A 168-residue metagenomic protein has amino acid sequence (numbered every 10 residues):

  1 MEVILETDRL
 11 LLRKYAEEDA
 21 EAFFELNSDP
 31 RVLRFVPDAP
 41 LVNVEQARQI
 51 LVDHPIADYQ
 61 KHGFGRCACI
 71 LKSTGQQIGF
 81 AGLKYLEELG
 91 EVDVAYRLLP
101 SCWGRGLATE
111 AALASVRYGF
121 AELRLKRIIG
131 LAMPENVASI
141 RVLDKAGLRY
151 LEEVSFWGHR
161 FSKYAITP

Functional and structural regions predicted by a protein language model:
M1-F35, R66-P168: Acyl-donor (CoA/ACP) binding surface of acyl/acetyltransferases
R31-H54: Conserved GNAT-fold acetyl-CoA-binding loop/helix
Q46-Q49, Q60, Q76-Q77, E153: Residue-identity detector for glutamine
P55-A68: A short helix-loop-beta-strand connector motif used in the catalytic cores of GNAT acetyltransferases and, in some
